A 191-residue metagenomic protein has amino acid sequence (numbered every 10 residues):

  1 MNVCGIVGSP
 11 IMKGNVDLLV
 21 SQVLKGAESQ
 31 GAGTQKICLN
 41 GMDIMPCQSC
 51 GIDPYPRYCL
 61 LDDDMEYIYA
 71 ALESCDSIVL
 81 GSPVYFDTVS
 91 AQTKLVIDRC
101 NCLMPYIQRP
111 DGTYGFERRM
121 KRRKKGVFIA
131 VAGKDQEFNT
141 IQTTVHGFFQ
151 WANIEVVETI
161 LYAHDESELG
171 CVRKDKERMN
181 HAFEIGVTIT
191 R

Functional and structural regions predicted by a protein language model:
M1-P105, E168-R191: N-terminal beta1-alpha1-beta2 submodule of the flavodoxin-like/Rossmannoid cofactor-binding fold
G8-S9, L39, V131-G133, Y162: Cofactor-binding loop segments of dinucleotide-utilizing enzymes, especially the Rossmann-like FAD- and NAD(P)+-binding
A32, R109-G112, D165: Sparse recognition of residues in long alpha-helices and their boundaries
T34, V156-V157: Hydrophobic anchor at the start of a short beta-strand that flanks the dinucleotide cofactor-binding loop
P83-V84, V131-A132, D165: Histidine- and/or cysteine-centered catalytic micro-motif in compact active-site loops
P105-E155: Short, glycine-/small-residue-rich phosphate/pyrophosphate-handling segment
V157-A163: Beta-strand-loop-alpha "switch" segments that mediate conformational coupling across diverse proteins
